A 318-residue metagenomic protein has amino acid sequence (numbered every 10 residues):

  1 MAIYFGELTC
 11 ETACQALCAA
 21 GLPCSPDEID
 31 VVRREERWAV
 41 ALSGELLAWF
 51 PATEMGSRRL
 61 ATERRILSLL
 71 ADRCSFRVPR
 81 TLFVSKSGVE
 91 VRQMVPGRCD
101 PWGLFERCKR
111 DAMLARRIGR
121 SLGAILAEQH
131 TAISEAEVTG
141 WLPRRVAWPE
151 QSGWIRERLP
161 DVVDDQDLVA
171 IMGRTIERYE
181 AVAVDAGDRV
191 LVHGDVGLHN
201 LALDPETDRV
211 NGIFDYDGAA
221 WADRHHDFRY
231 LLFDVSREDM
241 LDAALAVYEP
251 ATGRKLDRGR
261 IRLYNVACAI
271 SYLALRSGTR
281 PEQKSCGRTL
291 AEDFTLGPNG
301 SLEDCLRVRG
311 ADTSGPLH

Functional and structural regions predicted by a protein language model:
G6-C24, P96, A112-R120, E128-G194 (+2 more regions): An alpha-helical support segment within catalytic cores of ATP-dependent transferases
C10-E11, R64, L241-L245: Short, surface-exposed alpha-helical segments at coil->helix boundaries
G21, R73-S75, Q166, A251-R254: Short helix-capping segments at alpha-helix termini
D27-P143: ATP-binding pocket architecture of kinase catalytic cores
R34-R37, R229-H318: Helix-rich C-terminal or lid/interface subdomains of diverse kinases
K86-S87, E206-D208, V266: Short strand-connecting beta-turns/loops that link adjacent beta-strands
Q151-W154, R224, V266-A269: N-terminal alpha-helical segment
R189-L191, G197-L198, L203-R258: Active-site Asp-x-Gly
